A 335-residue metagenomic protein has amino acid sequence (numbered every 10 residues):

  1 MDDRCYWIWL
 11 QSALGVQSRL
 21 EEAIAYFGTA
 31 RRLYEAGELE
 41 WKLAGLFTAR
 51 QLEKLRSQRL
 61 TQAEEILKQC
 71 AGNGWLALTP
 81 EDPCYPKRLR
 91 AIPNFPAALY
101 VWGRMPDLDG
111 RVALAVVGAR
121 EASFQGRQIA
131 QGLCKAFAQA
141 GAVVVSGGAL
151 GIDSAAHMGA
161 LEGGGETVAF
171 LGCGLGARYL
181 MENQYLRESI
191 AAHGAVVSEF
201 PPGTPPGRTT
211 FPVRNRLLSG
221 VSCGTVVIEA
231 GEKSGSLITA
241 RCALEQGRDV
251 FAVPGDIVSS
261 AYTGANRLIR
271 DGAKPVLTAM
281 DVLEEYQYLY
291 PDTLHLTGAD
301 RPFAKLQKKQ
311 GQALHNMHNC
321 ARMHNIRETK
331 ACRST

Functional and structural regions predicted by a protein language model:
M1-D3, T79-T335: Glycine-biased, small-residue-rich flexible motifs in mid-sequence functional cores and linkers
M1-P83: Short, small/acidic-rich helices and loops at N termini and domain boundaries of DNA replication/processing enzymes
